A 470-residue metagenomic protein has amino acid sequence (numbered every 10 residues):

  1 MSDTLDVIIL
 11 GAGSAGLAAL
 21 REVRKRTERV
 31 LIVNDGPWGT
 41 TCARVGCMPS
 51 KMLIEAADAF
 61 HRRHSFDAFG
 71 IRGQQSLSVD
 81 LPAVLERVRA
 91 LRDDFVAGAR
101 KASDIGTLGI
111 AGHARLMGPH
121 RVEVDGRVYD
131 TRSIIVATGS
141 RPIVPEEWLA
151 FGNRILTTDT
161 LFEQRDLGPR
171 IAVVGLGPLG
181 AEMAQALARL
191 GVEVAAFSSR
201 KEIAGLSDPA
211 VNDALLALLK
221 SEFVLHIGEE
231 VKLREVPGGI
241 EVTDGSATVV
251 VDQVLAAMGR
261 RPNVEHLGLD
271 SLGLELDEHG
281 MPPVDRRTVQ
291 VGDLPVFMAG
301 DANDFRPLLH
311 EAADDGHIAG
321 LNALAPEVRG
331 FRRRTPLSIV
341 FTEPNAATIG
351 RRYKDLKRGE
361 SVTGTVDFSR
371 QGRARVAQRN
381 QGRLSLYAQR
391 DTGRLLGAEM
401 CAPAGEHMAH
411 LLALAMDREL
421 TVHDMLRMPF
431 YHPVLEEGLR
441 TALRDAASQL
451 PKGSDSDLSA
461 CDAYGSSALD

Functional and structural regions predicted by a protein language model:
S2-L5, A12, R21-E28, V33-L167 (+7 more regions): Glycine-rich flavin
I8-G36, T41, M48, M52-A59 (+2 more regions): Flexible, glycine-rich terminal cap/loop adjacent to redox cofactors in electron-transfer oxidoreductases
I8-L10, A114, Y129-G139, V173-V174 (+4 more regions): Short hydrophobic core segments
D125-R127, V231, T243-T248, R260: A structured beta-alpha segment of the ubiquitous adenosine-cofactor-binding alpha/beta core
G152-L167, V249, Q253-N322, L426: FAD-site-proximal beta/loop scaffold in flavoenzymes
R165-S207: Rossmann-like NAD(P)H-binding beta-loop-alpha module
S207, A214, A299-K354, H432-D455: A conserved FAD-binding loop/helix module that cradles the flavin
